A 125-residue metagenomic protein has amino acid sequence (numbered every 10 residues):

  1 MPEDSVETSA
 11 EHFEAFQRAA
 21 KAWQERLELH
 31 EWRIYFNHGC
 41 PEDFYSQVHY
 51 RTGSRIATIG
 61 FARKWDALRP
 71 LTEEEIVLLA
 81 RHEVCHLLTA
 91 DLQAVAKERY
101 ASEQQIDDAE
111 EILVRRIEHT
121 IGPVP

Functional and structural regions predicted by a protein language model:
M1-E74, D91-P125: Metalloprotease/metallohydrolase-associated module, dominated by Zn2+-dependent proteases
L78-A90: Active-site recognition of the HExxH zinc-binding catalytic motif
